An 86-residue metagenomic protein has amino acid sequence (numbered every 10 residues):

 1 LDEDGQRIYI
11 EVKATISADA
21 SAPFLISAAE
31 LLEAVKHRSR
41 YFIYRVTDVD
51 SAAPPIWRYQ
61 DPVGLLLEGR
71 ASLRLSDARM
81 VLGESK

Functional and structural regions predicted by a protein language model:
L1, I8-I16: Conserved catalytic cores of phosphodiester-cleaving nucleases, focusing on short active-site segments
D2-D4, D50: Short acidic-glycine loop/turn motifs at beta-strand connectors
R7, S21, R38-Y41: Active-site lining segments that contact anionic ligands and/or coordinate catalytic metals
V12-A14, A28, D48: Residues immediately flanking
S17-K36: Mg2+/Mn2+-dependent nuclease catalytic core
V35-K86: Domain-level recognition of nuclease-like catalytic cores that cleave nucleotide substrates
